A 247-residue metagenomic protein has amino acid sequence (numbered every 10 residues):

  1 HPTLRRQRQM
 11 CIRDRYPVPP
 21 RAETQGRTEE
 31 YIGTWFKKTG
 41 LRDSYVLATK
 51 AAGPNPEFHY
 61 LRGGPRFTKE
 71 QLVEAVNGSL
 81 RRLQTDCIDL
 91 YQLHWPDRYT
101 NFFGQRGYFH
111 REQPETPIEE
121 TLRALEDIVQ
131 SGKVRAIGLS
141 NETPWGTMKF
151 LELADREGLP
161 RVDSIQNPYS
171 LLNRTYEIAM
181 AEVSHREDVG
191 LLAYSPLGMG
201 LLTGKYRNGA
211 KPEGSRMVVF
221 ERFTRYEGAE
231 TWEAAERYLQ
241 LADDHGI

Functional and structural regions predicted by a protein language model:
H1-I12: Single conserved hydrophobic/aromatic residue that forms the stacking wall/gate of nucleotide- or nucleobase-binding
Q9, F67-R82, I118, L122-R123 (+1 more regions): Short, acidic/polar
R13, T49, L90-L93, L139 (+1 more regions): Conserved beta-strand positions
R13-W35, D97-Q105, F109: Glycine-rich, proline-tolerant flexible connector loops at the mouths of alpha/beta enzymes
G33-V46, R81-Q84, V129, L151-P160: Acidic (Asp/Glu)-rich catalytic clusters
T39-R66, H94-D97: Structural motif corresponding to the early beta-alpha repeats
F58-V73, G107-T116: Active-site mouth loops of central-metabolism enzymes
P96-I247: Beta/alpha (TIM)-barrel catalytic core signal, keyed to glycine-rich beta->alpha loops juxtaposed to Asp/Glu that bind
